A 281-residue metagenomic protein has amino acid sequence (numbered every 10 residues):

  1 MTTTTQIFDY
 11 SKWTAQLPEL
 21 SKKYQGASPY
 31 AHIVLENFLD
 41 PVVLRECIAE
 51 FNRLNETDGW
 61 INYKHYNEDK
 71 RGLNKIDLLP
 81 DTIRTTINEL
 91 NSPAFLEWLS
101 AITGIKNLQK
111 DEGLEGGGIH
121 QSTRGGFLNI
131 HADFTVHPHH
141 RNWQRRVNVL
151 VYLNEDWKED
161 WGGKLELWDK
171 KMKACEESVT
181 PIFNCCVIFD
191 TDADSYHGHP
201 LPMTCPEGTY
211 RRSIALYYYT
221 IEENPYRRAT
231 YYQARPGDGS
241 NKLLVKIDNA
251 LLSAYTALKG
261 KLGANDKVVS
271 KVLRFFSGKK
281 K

Functional and structural regions predicted by a protein language model:
M1-S21: N- or domain-start disorder-to-order transition segments that initiate the globular core
K12, S21-T103: Non-heme Fe(II)/2-oxoglutarate
Y30-I33, G117, V147, C185 (+1 more regions): Residue-level detector of short, conserved catalytic/binding motifs and their immediate flanks
V34, Q109-E112, G118, I188-F189 (+2 more regions): A structural signal for short, well-ordered beta-strand segments and their strand-loop junctions that often border
L39, V43, N52-N55, N91 (+6 more regions): Hydrophobic/aromatic-lined pockets within catalytic cores
A49-N52, L78, I87-Q144, N154: Non-heme Fe(II) oxygenase catalytic core, chiefly the N-lobe of the double-stranded beta-helix
G125, F134-R145, E155-K281: Catalytic core of Fe(II)/2-oxoglutarate
